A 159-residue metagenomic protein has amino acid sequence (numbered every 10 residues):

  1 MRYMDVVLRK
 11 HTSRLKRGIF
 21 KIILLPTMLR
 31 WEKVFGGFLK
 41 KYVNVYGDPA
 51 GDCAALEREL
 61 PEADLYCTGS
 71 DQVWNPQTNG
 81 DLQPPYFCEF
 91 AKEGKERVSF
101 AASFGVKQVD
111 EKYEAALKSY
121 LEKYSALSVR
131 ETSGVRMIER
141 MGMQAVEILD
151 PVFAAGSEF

Functional and structural regions predicted by a protein language model:
M1-S119: Aromatic- and Gly/Pro-rich donor/ligand-binding loops that form nucleotide- or phosphate-bearing donor binding pockets
V73, S133-G134: Alpha-helix capping/helix-boundary segments
E93, K123, M141-Q144: Short, structured coil segments at secondary-structure junctions
A101-F104, E131, E147-L149: Short, structured patches in soluble enzyme cores that scaffold and shape functional sites
K107-K112, F153-F159: Acidic anion/phosphate-binding donor-loop and adjacent secondary structure in glycosyltransferase catalytic cores
Y124-E131: A short beta-strand/loop micro-motif in the catalytic core of glycosyltransferases that engages the nucleotide-sugar
V135-F153: Helix-loop-beta element that forms the nucleotide-linked donor phosphate-binding surface in glycosyltransferases
